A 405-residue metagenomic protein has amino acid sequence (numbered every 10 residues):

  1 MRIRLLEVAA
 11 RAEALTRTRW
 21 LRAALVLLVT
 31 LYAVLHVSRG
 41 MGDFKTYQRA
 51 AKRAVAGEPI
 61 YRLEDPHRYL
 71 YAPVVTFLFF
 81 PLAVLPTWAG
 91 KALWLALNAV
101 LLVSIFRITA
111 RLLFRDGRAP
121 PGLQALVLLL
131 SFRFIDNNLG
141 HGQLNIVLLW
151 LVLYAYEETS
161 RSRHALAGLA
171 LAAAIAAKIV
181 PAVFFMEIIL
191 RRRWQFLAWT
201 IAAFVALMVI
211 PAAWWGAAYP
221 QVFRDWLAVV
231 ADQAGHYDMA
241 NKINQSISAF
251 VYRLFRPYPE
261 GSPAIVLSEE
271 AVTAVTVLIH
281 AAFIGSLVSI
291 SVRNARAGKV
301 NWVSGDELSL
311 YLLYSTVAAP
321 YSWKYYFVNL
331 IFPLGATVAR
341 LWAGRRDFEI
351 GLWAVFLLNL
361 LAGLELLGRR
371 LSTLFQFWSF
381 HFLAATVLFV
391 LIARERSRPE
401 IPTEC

Functional and structural regions predicted by a protein language model:
R2-L166, R191-E307, Y311-K324, E400-I401 (+1 more regions): Primarily membrane-embedded glycan-assembly and transfer machineries that use lipid-linked glycans
S104, I108, W150-R161, I188-R192 (+2 more regions): Transmembrane alpha-helices and membrane-interface helical segments of multi-pass integral membrane enzymes
L144-L153, I179-A182, W199, F327-G335 (+1 more regions): Hydrophobic core segments of transmembrane alpha-helices in multi-pass, intramembrane catalytic enzymes
L171-I188, A319-N329: Transmembrane helices and adjacent periplasmic/lumenal helix-loop junctions of polyprenol-phosphate-dependent
A172, T200-V205, L308-L313, F348-N359: Central hydrophobic cores of alpha-helical transmembrane segments in multi-pass integral membrane proteins
V303-E307, S322-L330, R340-I350: Short amphipathic alpha-helix initiation/capping segments at coil-to-helix junctions
A336-C405: Aromatic-enriched
